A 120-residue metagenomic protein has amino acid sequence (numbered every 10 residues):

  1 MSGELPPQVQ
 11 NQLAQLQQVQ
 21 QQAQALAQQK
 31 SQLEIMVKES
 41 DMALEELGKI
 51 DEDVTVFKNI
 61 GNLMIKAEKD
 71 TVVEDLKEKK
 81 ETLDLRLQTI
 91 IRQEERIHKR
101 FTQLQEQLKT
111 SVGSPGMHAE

Functional and structural regions predicted by a protein language model:
M1-E4, V112-E120: Short acidic DE-rich linear segments
M1-L16: Short, charged, low-complexity amphipathic alpha-helix
P7-Q10, D70-E74: Generic alpha-helical secondary structure signal
Q12, L16-L33, V37-S40, L76-L104 (+1 more regions): Amphipathic alpha-helical coiled-coil segments
E46-T71: Short coil/loop "hinge" linkers that interrupt or connect long alpha-helical coiled-coils or helical hairpins
